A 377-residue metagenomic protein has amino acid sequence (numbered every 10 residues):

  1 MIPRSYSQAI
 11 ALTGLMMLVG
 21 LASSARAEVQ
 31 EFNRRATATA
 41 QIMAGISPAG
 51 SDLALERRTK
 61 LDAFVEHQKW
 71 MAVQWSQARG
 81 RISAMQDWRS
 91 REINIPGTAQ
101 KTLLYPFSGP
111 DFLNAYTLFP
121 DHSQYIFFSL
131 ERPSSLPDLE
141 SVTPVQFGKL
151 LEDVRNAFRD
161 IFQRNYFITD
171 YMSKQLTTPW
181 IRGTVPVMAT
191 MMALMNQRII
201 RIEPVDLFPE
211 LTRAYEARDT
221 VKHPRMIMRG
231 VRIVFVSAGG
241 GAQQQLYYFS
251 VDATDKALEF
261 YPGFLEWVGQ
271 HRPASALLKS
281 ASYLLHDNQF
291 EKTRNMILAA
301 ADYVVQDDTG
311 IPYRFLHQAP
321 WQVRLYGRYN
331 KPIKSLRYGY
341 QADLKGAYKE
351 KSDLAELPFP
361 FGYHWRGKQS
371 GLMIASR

Functional and structural regions predicted by a protein language model:
M1-T13: Bacterial N-terminal signal peptides that target proteins for export
T13-L15, A25: Cleavable N-terminal signal peptides
L21-A27: Sec/Tat signal peptide C-region and signal peptidase I cleavage site
E28-R159, S237, Q243-R377: Non-globular targeting/processing and membrane-anchoring segments
S108-P120, I126-F127, R164-A189: Short, thiol/selenol-centered motifs that function as redox-active sites or metal-ligating centers
Y125-Q175, I200-T220: Thiol-based oxidoreductase modules, predominantly thioredoxin-like and allied folds used for disulfide exchange
R155-F162, P186, T190-N196: Long, charged/polar, surface-exposed segments that mediate recognition or autoinhibition
M192-E266: Active-site/pore-lining binding-face segments in mid-to-C-terminal subdomains
